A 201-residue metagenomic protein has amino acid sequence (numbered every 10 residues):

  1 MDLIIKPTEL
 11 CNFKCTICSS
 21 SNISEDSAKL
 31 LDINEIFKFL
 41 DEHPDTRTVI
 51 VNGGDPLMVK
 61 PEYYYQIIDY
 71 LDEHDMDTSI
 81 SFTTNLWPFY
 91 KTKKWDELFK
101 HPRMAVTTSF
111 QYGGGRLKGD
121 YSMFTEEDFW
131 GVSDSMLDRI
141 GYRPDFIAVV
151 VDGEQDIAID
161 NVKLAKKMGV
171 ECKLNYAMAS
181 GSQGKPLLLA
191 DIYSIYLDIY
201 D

Functional and structural regions predicted by a protein language model:
M1-I33: Canonical Radical SAM [4Fe-4S] cluster-binding loop centered on the CxxxCxxC motif and its immediate flanking residues
I4, K29, V151-E154, K185 (+1 more regions): Short capping loops/turns at secondary-structure boundaries
C11, C15, V51, F82: Conserved, mostly hydrophobic/aromatic
S27-L31, D120-D128, L187-S194: Alpha-helix N-cap and loop-to-helix initiation/capping positions
I36-I50, V59-G181: Radical SAM/AdoMet-radical enzyme domain recognition
G54-D55: Active-site neighborhood of divalent metal-dependent phosphoester/pyrophosphate hydrolases
S180-D201: A C-terminal junction/extension of Radical SAM enzymes
